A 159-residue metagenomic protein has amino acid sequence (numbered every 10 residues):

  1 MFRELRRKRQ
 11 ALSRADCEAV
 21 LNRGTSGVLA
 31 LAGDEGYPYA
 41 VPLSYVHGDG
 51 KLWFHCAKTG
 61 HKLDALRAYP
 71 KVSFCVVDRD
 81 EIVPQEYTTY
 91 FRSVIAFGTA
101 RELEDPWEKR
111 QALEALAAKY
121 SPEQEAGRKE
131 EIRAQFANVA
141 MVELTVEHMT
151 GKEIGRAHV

Functional and structural regions predicted by a protein language model:
M1-R9, R79-R156: Charged, gly/pro-rich active-site loop segments
F2-V28: Short, basic/aromatic recognition patches
R14, T59-G60: Structural motif corresponding to alpha-helix initiation and N-cap regions
N22, R67-V72, E114-P122: Short, intrinsically disordered, mixed-charge
N22-G24, Y37-P38, Y87, A137: Short solvent-exposed loop/turn micro-motifs enriched in small/polar/acidic residues
G24-K58, F74-C75: Short beta-strand segments
K62-T89: Helix-adjacent hinge/juxtasegments
